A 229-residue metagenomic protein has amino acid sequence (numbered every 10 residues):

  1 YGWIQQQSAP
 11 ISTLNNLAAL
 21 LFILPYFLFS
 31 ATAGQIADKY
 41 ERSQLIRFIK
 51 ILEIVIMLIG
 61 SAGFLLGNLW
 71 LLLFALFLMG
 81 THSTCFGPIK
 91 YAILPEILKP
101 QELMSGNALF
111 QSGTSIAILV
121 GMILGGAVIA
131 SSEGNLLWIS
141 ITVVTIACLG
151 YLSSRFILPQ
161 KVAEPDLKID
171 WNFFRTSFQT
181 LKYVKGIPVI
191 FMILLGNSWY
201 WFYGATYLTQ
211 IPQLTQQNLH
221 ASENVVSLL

Functional and structural regions predicted by a protein language model:
Y1-Q6, S61-L66, L119-V143, Q217-N218: Transmembrane alpha-helix termini and helix-breaking/packing motifs in multi-pass membrane transporters
Y1-Y26: Extracellular/periplasmic helix-loop-helix junction of adjacent transmembrane segments in MFS-like secondary
I11, E41-R42, N68, K99 (+2 more regions): A helix-boundary/kink motif common to multi-pass secondary transporters, especially Major Facilitator Superfamily
A18-I56, L71-A130, M192, G196 (+1 more regions): Substrate-agnostic recognition of the 12-TM MFS/MFS-like secondary transporter fold
L52-A62, L149-S153: Transmembrane-helix signature of multi-pass solute transporters
A92, E96, S140-I169: Helix-loop junctions on the cytosolic side of multi-pass membrane transporters, especially the intracellular loop
A130-S140, K182-L229: A single, central transmembrane helix in multi-pass transporters
Q160-L195: Juxtamembrane intracellular "pre-TM" segments in multi-pass secondary transporters
